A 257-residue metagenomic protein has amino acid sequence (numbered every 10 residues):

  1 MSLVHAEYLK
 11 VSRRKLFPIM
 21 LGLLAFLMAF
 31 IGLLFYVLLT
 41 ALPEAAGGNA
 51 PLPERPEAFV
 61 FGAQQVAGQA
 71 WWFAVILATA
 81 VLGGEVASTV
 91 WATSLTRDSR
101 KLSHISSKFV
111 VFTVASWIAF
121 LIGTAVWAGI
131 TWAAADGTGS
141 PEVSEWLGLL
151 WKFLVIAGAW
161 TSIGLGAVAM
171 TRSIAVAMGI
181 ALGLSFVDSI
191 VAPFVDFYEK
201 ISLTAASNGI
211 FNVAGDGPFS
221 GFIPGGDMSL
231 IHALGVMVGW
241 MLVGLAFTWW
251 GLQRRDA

Functional and structural regions predicted by a protein language model:
M1-S12: A short amphipathic helical element positioned immediately N-terminal to and/or at the very start of a transmembrane
K10, G83, S94-T96, G164 (+1 more regions): Helix-capping/transition residues at the boundaries of transmembrane alpha-helices and the short helical linkers
R14-K15, S99-R100, R172-I174: Short loop-to-helix capping motifs
L16-V81, I105-T171, F186-S189, P193-F197 (+2 more regions): Secretory targeting signals
L21, A92, I105, M178-G179: Hydrophobic/aromatic positions within or immediately flanking transmembrane alpha-helices of multi-pass small-molecule
A74-A78, A87, W91, V126 (+4 more regions): Hydrophobic/aromatic residues in alpha-helical transmembrane segments
A78-R97, K101-L102, F109: Transmembrane helix boundary and interhelical loop/hinge segments in multi-pass membrane proteins
V236-A257: Junction motif at the cytosolic side of a transmembrane helix
